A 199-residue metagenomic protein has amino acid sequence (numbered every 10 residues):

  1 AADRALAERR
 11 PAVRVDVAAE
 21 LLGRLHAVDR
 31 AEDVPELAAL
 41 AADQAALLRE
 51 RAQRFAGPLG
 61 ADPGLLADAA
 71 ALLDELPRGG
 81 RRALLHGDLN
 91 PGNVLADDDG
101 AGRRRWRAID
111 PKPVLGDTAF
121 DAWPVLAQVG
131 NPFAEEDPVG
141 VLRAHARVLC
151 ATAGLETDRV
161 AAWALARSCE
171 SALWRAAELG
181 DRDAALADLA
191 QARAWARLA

Functional and structural regions predicted by a protein language model:
A1-V34: ATP-binding pocket architecture of kinase catalytic cores
P11, A27-G87, D97-R103, A151: An alpha-helical support segment within catalytic cores of ATP-dependent transferases
V13-V17, G64-L65, V141-H145: Soluble or luminal CAZymes and related metallo-dependent hydrolases
D43, V125, W163-R167: Short acidic/histidine-centered micro-motifs embedded in hydrophobic/aromatic stretches that mark compact functional
G87-L89, L165: Short, well-ordered beta-to-alpha junction loops that form the rim of enzyme active sites and present histidine/acidic
G92-V94: Hydrophobic residue at the +6 position relative to the catalytic HRD Asp in the kinase catalytic loop
A96-R147, G154, A184: Active-site Asp-x-Gly
G130-A199: Helix-rich C-terminal or lid/interface subdomains of diverse kinases
